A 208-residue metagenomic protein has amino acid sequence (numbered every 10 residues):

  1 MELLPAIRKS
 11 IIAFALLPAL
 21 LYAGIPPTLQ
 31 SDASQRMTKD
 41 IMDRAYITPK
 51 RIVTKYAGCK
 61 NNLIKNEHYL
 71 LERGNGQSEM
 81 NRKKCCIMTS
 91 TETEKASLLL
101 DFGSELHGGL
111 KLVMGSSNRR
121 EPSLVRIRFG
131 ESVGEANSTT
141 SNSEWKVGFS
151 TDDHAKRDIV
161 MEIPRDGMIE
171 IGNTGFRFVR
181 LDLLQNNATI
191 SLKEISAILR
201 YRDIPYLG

Functional and structural regions predicted by a protein language model:
E2-I11: Bacterial N-terminal signal peptides that target proteins for export
P5, P18, P26-P27: Proline-rich low-complexity regions
I12-L20: Bacterial N-terminal signal peptides
G24-G208: Extracellular/oxidizing-compartment recognition motifs
